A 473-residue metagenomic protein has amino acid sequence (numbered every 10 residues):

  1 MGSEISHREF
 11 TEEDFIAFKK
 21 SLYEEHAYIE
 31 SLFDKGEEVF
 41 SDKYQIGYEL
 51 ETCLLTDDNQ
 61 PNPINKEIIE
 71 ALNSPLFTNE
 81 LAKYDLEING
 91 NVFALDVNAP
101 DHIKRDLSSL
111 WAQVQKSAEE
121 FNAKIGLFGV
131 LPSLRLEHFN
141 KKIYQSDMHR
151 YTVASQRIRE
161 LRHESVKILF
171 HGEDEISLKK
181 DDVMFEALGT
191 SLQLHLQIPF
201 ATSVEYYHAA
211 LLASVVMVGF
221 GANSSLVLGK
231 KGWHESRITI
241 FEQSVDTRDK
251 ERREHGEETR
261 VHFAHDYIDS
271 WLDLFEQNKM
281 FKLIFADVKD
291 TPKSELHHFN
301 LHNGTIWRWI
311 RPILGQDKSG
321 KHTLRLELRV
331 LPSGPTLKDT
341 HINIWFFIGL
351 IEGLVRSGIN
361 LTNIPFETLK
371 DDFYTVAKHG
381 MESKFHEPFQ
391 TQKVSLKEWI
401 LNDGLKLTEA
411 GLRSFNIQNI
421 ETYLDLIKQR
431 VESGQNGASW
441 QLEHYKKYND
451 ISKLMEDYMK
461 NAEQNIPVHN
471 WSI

Functional and structural regions predicted by a protein language model:
M1-I473: Phosphate/nucleotide-binding catalytic core
